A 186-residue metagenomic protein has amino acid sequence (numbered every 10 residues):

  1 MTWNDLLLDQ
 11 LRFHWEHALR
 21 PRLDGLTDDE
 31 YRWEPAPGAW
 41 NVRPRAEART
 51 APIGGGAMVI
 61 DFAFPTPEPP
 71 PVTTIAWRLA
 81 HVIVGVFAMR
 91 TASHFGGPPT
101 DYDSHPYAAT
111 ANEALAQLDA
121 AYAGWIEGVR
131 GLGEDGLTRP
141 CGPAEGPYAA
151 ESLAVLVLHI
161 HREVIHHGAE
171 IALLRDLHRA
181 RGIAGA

Functional and structural regions predicted by a protein language model:
T2-S104, G142-A186: Short, contiguous alpha-helical
H105-T138, A154-I165: Acidic/histidine-rich alpha-helical segments that form the ligand environment of transition-metal centers
